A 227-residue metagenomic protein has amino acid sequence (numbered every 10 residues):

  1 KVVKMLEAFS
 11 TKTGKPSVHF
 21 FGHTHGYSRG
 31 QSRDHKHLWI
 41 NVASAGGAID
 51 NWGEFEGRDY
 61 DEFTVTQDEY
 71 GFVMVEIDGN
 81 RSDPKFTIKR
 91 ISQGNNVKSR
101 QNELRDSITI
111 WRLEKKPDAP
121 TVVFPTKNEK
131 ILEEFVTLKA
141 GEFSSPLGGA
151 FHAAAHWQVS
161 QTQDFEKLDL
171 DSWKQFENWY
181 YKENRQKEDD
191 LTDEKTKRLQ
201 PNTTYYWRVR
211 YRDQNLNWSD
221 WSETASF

Functional and structural regions predicted by a protein language model:
K4-S10, P16-H19, T24-A150, A154-H156: Metal-dependent phosphoesterase/phosphodiesterase active-site architecture
K15-P16, T203: Short coil/turn segments at beta-strand junctions that form active-site/ligand-binding loops
P117, R212-F227: Extracellular fibronectin type III
F135, N202-T204: Extracellular Ig-like/FN3 beta-sandwich strand-entry sites
A154-N202, Q214-N215: Recognizes extended acidic, P/S/T-rich segments that occur within or adjacent to Ig-like beta-sandwich modules
